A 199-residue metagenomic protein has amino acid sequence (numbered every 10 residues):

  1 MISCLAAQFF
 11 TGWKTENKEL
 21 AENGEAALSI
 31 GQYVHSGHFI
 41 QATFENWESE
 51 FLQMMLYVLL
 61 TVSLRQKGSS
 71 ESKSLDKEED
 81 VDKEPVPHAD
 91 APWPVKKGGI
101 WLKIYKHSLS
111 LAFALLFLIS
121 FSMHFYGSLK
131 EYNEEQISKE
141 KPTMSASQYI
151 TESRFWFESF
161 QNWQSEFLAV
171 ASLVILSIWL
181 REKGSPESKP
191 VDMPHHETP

Functional and structural regions predicted by a protein language model:
M1-E16, N23, A89, L116: Charged/polar interaction segments and conserved charged motifs
M1-I2, M55, G99-F117: Alpha-helical transmembrane segments and their helix-start/interface "positive-inside/aromatic belt" motifs in integral
L5, G12, Q32-R65, S70 (+4 more regions): A structural feature that tracks compact, well-ordered secondary-structure segments with a strong bias toward
F10-A26, S128-K141: Interfacial/capping segments of alpha-helical transmembrane domains
E22-Y33, E79-D80, K139-Q148, E152 (+1 more regions): Short, motif-level signal for alpha-helix interfacial/capping segments enriched in acidic residues and aromatics/proline
H35-H38, H88, H107, H124 (+1 more regions): Histidine (H) residue identity feature
V62-P85, S177-P199: Cytoplasmic juxtamembrane regions at transmembrane-helix boundaries
H88-L102: Cytosolic juxtamembrane amphipathic/interface segments immediately preceding and feeding into a transmembrane helix
